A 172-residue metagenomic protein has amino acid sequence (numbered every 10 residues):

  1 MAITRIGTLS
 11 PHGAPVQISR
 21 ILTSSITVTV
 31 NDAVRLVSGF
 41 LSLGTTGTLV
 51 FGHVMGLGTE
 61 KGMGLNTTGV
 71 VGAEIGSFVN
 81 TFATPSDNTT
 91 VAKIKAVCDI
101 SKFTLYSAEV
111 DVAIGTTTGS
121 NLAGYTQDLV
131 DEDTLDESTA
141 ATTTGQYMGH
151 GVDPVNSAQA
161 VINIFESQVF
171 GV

Functional and structural regions predicted by a protein language model:
M1-V172: Surface-exposed, low-hydrophobicity beta-strand/loop segments enriched in small/polar/acidic residues
